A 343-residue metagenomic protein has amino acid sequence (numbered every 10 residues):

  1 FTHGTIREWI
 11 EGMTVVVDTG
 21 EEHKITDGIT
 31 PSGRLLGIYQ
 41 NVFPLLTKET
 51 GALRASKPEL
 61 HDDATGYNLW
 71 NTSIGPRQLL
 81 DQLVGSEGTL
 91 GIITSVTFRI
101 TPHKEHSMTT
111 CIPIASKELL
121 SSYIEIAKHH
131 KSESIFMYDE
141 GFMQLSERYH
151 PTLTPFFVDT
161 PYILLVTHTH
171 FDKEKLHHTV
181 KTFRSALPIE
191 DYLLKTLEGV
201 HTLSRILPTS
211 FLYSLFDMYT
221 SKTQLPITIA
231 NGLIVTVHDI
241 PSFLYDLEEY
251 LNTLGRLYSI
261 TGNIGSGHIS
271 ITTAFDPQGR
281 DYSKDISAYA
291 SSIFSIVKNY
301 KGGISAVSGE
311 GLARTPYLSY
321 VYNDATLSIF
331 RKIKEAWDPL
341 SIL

Functional and structural regions predicted by a protein language model:
F1-Y123, A127-H129, W337-L343: FAD-binding subdomain of flavoenzyme oxidoreductases
T5-R7, T179, D285-Y289, Y322-I329: Short acidic-hydrophobic sequence patches enriched in Asp/Glu that either
E11-G12, T89, S292, I329-K332: Generic recognition of well-ordered alpha-helical segments
F43, T47-G75, T236-Y245, E249 (+2 more regions): A short, flexible low-complexity segment enriched in Lys/Arg and Gly/Pro that occurs in N-terminal basic tails
L80-A288, F294-I296, Y300-K301, G311-R314: C-terminal substrate-recognition/cap domain of FAD-linked oxidoreductases
D217, P316, V321-L343: Activity-critical C-terminal alpha-helical subdomain
